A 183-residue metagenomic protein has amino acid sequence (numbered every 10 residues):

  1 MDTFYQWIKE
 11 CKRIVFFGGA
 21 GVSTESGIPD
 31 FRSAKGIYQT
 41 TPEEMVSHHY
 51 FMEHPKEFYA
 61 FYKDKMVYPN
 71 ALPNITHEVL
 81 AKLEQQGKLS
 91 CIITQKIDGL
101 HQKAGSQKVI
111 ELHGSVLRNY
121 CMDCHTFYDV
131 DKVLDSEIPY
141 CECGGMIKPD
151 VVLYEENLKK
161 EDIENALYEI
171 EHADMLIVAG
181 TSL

Functional and structural regions predicted by a protein language model:
M1-L183: Conserved catalytic core of sirtuin-type NAD+-dependent deacylases
